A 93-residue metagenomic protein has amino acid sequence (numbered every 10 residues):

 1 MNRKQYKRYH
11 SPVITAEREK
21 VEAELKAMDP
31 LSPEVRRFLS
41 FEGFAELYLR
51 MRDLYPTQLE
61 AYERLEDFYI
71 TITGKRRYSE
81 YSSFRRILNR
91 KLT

Functional and structural regions predicted by a protein language model:
N2-P56: Basic, amphipathic alpha-helix used for nucleic-acid engagement in HTH/winged-helix/SANT-Myb modules and analogous
I14, I70-I72, I87: Weak global preference for isoleucine
E24, L47-R50, R64, F68 (+2 more regions): Charge-rich, solvent-exposed alpha-helical interaction surfaces
L54-Y62, R77-Y81: Alpha-helix N-cap/helix-initiation sites
E60-G74: DNA-recognition alpha helix
R76-T93: Major-groove recognition helix of helix-turn-helix-like DNA-binding domains
